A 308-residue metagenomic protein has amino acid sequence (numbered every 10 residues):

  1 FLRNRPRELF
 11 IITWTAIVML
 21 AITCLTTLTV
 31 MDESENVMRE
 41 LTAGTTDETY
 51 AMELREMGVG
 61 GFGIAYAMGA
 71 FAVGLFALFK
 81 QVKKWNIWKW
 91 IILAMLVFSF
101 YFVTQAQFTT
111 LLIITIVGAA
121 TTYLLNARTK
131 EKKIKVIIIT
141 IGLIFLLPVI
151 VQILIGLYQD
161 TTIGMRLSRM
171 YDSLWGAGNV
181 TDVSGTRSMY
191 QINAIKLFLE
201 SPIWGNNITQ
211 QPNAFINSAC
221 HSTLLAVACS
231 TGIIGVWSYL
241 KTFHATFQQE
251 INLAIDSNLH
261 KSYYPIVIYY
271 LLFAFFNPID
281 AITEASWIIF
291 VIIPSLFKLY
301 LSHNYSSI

Functional and structural regions predicted by a protein language model:
R7-M38, M57-N126: Alpha-helical transmembrane segments of multi-pass inner-membrane proteins
I12-T23, A94-V97, E131-I155: Hydrophobic alpha-helical membrane-interfacial segments at the cytosolic entry of transmembrane helices
E40-V59, N207-L225: Juxtamembrane membrane-water interface segments that cap and precede transmembrane helices
T115-A120, S262-F273, I279-I308: Transmembrane alpha-helices of multi-pass inner-membrane enzymes
T115-I139, E250: Perimembrane helix-loop-helix junctions
I137, V151-M189, N213-F215: Flexible juxtamembrane loops connecting transmembrane helices in multi-pass membrane enzymes that build or modify
L174-T231, I251, I255: Long extracytoplasmic/lumenal interhelical loops at the membrane interface of multi-pass membrane proteins
S230-L271: Hydrophobic transmembrane alpha-helices and their immediate junctions
